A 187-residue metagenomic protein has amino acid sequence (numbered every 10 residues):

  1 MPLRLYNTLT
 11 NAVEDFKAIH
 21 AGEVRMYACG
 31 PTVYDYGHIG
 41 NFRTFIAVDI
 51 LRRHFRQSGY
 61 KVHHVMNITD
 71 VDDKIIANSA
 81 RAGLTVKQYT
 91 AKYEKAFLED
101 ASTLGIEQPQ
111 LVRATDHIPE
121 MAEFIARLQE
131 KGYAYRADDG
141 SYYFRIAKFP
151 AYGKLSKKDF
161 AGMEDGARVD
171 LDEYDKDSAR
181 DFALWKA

Functional and structural regions predicted by a protein language model:
M1-A187: NTP-dependent nucleotidyl-transfer catalytic core
